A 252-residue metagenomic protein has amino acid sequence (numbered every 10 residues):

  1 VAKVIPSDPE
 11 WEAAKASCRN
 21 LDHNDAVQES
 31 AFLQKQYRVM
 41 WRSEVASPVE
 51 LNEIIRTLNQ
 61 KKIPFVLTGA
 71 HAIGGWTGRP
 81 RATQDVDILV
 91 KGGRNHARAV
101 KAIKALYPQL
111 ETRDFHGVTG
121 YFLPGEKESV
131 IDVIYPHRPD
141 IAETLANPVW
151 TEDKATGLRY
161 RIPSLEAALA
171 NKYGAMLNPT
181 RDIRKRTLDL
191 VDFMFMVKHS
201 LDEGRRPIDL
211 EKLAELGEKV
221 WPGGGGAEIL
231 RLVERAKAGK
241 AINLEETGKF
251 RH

Functional and structural regions predicted by a protein language model:
A2-H252: Compositionally biased terminal segments of proteins
